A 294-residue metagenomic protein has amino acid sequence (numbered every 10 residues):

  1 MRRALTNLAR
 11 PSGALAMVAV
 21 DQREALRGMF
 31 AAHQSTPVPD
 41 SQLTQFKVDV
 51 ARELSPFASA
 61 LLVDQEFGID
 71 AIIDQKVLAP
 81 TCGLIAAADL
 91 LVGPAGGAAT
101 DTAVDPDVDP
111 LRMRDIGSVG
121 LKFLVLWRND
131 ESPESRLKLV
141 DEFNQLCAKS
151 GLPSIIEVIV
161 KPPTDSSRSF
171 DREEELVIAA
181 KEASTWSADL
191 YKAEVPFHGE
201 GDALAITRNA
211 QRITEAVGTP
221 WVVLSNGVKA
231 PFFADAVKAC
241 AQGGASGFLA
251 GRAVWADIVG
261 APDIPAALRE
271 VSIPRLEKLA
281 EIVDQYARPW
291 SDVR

Functional and structural regions predicted by a protein language model:
M1-V119, L124-N129, S187, P231-F232 (+3 more regions): Alpha/beta catalytic barrel-like cores
K47, P106, R136, V140 (+4 more regions): Aromatic/hydrophobic pocket-lining residues that form the small-molecule binding cavity in soluble enzyme cores
A60-Q65, L121-S135, D171, E175-A203: Catalytic beta/alpha-barrel core
F67-Q75, R128-G151, H198-T214, A230-F233 (+1 more regions): Active-site-adjacent beta->alpha loops and helix N-cap segments on the catalytic face of soluble alpha/beta enzymes
T81-L84, S150-I155, E215-K229: Short beta-strand/loop segments at the ligand-binding rim of alpha/beta enzyme cores
P106-D115, V140-S150, L176-A183, N209-T214 (+2 more regions): Structured alpha-helical segments in the cores of large, soluble enzyme domains
F143-S166, F170: Hydrophobic, aromatic-enriched interface-forming segments
V160-T164, Y191, F197-E200, K229-A230: Short, catalytically relevant binding-site loops at active-site mouths
